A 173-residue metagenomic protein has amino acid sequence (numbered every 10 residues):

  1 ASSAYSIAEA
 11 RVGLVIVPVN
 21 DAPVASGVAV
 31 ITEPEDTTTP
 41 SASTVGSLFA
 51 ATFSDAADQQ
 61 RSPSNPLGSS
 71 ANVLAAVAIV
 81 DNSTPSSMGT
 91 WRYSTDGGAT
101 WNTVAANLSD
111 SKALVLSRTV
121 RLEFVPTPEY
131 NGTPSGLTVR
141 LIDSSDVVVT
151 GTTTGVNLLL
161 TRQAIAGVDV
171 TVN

Functional and structural regions predicted by a protein language model:
A1-N173: Extracellular glycosylation-rich, acidic/polar low-complexity regions of adhesion- and matrix-associated proteins
